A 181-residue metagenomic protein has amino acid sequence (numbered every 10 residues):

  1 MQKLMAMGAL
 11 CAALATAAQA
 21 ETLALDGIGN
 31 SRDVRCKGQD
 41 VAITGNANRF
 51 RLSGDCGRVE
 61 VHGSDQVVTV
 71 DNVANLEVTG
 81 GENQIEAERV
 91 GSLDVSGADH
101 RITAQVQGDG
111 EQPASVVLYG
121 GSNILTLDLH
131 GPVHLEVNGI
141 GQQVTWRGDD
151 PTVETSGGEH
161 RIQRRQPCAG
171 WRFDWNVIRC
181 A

Functional and structural regions predicted by a protein language model:
Q2-A9: Sec-dependent signal peptide recognition, specifically the positively charged N-region followed immediately by
L10-A20: Hydrophobic h-region of N-terminal signal peptides that target proteins for export in Gram-negative bacteria
A18-A181: Extended beta-solenoid/beta-helix repeat architectures
